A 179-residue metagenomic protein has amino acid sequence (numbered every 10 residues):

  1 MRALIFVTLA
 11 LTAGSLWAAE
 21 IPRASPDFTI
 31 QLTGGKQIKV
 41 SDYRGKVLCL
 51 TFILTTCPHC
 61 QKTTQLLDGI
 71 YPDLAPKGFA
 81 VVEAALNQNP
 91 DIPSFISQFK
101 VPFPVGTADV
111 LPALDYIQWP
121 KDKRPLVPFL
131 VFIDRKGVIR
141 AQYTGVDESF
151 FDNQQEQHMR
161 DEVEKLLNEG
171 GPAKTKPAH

Functional and structural regions predicted by a protein language model:
M1-L4: Positively charged n-region of N-terminal signal peptides that target proteins for export
W17-V40: N-terminal "domain-start" segment that seeds a small globular fold
S25-P26, V47-L48, V127-F129: Short loop/turn microsegments at loop-to-beta-strand junctions
I38-P58: Short active-site neighborhood of thiol/selenol oxidoreductases, capturing the structured segment around
Q61-K100, V110-D115: Structural microenvironment flanking redox-active thiols in thiol-disulfide oxidoreductases
V82, I96-F129, I133-R135: Short, internal strand/loop/helix patches that form the active-site neighborhood or redox-interaction surface
P128-H179: Thiol-/selenol-based redox modules, centered on thioredoxin-like and closely related oxidoreductase domains
